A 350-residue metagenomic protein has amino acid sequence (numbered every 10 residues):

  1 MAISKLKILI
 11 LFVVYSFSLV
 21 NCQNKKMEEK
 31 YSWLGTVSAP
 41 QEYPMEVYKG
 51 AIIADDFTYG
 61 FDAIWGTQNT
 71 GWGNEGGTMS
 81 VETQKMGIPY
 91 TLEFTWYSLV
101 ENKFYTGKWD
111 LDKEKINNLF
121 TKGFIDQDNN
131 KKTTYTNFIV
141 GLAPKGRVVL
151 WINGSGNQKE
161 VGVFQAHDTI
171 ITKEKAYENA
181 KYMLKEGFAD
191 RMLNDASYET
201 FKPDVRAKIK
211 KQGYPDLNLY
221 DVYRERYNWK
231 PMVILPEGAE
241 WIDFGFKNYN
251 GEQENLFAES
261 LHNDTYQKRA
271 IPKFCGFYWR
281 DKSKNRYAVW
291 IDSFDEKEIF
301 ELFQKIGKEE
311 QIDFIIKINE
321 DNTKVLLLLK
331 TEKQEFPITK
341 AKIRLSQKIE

Functional and structural regions predicted by a protein language model:
M1-L9: Bacterial N-terminal signal peptides that target proteins for export
S18-N21: C-terminal motif of bacterial Sec signal peptides marking the signal peptidase cleavage site
Q23-K25: Bacterial signal peptide processing site
T36-V47, M232-E240: Structural motif
I52-S98, E240-I291: Tryptophan-paired
L111-V140, K145-W151, E298-E310: Low-complexity, Pro/Ser/Thr- and charge-rich linker/hinge segments at domain boundaries
T136-I242, I315-E350: Activation corresponds to long, low-complexity, non-globular regions
H262-E350: Hydrophilic extracytoplasmic domains
